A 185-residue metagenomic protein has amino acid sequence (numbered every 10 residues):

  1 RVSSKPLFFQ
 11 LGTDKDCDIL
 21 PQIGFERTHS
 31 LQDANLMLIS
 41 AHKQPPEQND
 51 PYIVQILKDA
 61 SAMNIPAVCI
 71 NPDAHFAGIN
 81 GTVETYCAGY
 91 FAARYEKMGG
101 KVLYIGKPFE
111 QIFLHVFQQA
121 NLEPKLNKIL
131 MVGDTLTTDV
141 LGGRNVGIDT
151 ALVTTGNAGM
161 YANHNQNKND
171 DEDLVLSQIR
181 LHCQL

Functional and structural regions predicted by a protein language model:
R1-L185: Asp-based, Mg2+/Mn2+-dependent phosphohydrolase catalytic module
